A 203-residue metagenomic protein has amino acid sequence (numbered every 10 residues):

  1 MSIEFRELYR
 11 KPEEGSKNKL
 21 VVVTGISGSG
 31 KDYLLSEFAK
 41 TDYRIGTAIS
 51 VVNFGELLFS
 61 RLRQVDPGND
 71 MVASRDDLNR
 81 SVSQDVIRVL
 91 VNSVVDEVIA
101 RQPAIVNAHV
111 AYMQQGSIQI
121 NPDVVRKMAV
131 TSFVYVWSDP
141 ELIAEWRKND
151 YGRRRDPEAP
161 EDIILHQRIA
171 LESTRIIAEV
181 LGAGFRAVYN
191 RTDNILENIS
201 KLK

Functional and structural regions predicted by a protein language model:
V23: Hydrophobic anchor at the beta1->P-loop junction of P-loop NTPases
I26: P-loop (Walker A) phosphate-binding loop of NTP-binding proteins
S29: ATP-binding Walker
D32: Walker A/P-loop
S50-I118: ATP-dependent small-molecule kinase phosphotransfer cores that center on conserved nucleotide phosphate-binding segments
A108-Y151: ATP-dependent NMP and nucleoside kinases share a basic, alpha-helical "lid"
N149-E197: Small-molecule kinase domains that catalyze NTP-dependent phosphoryl transfer to phosphate-bearing small molecules
